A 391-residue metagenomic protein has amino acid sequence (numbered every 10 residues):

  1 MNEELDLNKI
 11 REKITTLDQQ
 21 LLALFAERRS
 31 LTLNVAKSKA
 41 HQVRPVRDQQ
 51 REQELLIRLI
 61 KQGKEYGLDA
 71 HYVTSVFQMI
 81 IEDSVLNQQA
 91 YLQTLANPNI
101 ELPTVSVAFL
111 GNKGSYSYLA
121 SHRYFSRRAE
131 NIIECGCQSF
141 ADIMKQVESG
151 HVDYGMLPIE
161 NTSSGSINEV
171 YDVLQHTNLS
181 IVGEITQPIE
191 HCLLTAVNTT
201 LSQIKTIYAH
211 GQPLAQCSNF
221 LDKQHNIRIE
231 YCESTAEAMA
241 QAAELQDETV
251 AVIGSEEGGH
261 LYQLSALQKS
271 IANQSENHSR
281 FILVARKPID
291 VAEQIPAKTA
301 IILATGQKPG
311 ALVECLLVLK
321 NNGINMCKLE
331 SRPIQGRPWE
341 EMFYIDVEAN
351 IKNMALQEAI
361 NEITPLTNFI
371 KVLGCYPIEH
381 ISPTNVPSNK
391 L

Functional and structural regions predicted by a protein language model:
M1-L391: Domain-level signature for soluble enzymes in the chorismate/prephenate branch of the shikimate pathway
